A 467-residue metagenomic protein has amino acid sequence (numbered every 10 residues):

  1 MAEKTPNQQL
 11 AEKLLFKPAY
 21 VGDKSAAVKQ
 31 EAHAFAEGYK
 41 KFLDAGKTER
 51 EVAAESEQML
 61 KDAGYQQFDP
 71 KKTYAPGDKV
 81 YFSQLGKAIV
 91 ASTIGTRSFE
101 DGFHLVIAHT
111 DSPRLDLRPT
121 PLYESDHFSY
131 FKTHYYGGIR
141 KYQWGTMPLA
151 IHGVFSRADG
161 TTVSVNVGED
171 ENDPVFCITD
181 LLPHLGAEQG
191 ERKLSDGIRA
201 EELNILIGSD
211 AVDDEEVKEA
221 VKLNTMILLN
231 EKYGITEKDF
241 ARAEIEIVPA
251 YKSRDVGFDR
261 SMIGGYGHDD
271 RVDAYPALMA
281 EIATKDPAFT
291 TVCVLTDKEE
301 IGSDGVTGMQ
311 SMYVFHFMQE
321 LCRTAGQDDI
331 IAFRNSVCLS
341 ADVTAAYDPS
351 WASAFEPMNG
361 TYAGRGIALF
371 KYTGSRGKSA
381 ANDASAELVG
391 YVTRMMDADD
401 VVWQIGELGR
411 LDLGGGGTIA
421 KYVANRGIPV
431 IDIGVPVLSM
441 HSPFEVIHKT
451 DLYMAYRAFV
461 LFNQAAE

Functional and structural regions predicted by a protein language model:
M1-E467: N-terminal hydrophobic/helix-forming segments and targeting peptides
